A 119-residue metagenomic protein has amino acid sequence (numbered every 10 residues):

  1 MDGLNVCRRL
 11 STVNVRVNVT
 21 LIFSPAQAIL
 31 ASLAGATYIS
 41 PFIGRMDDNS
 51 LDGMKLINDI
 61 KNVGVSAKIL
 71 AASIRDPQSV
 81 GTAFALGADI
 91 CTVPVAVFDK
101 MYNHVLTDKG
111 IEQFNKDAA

Functional and structural regions predicted by a protein language model:
M1, R16-I29, S40-S50, K68-S73: Catalytic beta/alpha-barrel core
L4-V17, D52-L70, I111-A119: Alpha-helix-loop-beta-strand connector modules within alpha/beta enzyme cores
V6, S24-A34, R75-C91: Catalytic cores of alpha/beta
V6-C7, I29-L33, L51-K55, N103-T107: Short secondary-structure transition/capping segments
L21, T37-N49, L86-K109: Glycine-rich phosphate-binding active-site loops on the catalytic face of alpha/beta enzymes
L33-P41, R45-V63: A contiguous binding-surface segment within folded domains or other stable secondary-structure elements
S40, N58, A67, A72 (+2 more regions): Active-site capping/gating regions of soluble enzymes
I57, P77-V80, D108-I111: Short amphipathic alpha-helical surface patches that serve as generic macromolecular interface elements
